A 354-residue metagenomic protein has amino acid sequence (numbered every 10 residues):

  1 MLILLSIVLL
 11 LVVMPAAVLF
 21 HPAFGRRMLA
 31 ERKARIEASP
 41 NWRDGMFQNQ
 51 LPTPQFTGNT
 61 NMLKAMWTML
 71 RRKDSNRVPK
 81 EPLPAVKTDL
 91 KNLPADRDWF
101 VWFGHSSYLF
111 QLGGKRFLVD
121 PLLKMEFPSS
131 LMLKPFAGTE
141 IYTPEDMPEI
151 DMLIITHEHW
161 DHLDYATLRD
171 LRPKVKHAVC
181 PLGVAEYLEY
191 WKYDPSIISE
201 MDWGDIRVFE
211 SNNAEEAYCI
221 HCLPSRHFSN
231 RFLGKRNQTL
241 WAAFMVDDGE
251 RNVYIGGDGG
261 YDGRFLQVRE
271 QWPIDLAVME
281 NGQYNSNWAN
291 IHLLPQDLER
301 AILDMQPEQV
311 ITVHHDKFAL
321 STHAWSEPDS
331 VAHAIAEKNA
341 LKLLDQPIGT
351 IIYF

Functional and structural regions predicted by a protein language model:
M1-F127, M132, I141-T143, D248-I255 (+1 more regions): Metallo-beta-lactamase
L2-R35, W42, N49, M152 (+3 more regions): Cap/insert and terminal regions of metallo-dependent hydrolase folds
S39, M132-L182, Q271-V278: Active-site metal-binding motif and surrounding structural segment of the metallo-beta-lactamase
S75-A95, P181-E250, S330-I351: Metallo-beta-lactamase
F110, D120, H157, D164 (+6 more regions): Divalent metal-coordination and catalytic microenvironments
V119-D120, A178-V179, P195-W203, L276-E280: Short hydrophobic/aromatic-enriched beta-strand-loop microsegments
L123-E140, F228-G234, N285-I291, A319: Acidic/histidine-rich helix-loop elements that form or flank divalent-metal/phosphate-binding sites at the catalytic
A166-L171, W191, R264-V268, D297: A short acidic, amphipathic alpha-helical/loop segment
